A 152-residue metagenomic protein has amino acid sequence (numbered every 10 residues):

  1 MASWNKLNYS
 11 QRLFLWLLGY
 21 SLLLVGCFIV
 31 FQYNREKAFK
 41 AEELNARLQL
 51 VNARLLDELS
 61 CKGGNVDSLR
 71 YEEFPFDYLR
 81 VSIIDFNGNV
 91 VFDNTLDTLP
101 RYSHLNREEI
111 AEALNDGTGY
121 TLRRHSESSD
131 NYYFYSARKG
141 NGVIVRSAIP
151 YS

Functional and structural regions predicted by a protein language model:
A2-N89, T95-Y102: Juxtamembrane segments flanking the first transmembrane helix of membrane-anchored signal-transduction proteins
D57-S60, G140, S147-S152: Helix-start (N-cap) segments at beta->loop->alpha junctions that couple sensory/regulatory domains to adjoining helices
G64, L105-E108, I149: Short coil/turn linker and secondary-structure boundary residues
R80, D116, R146-A148: Glycine-centered small-residue hotspots that permit tight backbone geometry or close packing
F86, N141-G142: Beta-strand-connecting loop/turn residues
F92, V143-V145: A structural microfeature
N94, R123, I149: Pocket-edge structural micro-motifs
L99-N141: Membrane-proximal, non-catalytic sensory/regulatory domains of signal-transducing membrane proteins
